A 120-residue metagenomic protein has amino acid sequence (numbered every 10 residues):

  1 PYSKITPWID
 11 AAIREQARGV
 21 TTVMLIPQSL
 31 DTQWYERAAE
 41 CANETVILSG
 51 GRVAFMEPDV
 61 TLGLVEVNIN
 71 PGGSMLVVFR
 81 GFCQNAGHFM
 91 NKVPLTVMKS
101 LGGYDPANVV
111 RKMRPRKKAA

Functional and structural regions predicted by a protein language model:
P1-A120: Class I S-adenosyl-L-methionine-dependent methyltransferase catalytic core
